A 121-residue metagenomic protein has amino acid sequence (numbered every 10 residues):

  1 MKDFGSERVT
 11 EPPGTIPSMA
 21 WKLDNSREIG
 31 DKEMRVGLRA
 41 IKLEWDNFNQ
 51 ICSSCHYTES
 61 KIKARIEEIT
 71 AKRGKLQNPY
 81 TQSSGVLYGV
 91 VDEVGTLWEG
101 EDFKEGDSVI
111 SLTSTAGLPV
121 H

Functional and structural regions predicted by a protein language model:
M1-V9: A eukaryote-biased signal for short, well-structured alpha-helical docking elements
T10, G74, P119: A conserved mid-domain beta-alpha-beta active-site/ligand-binding segment of alpha/beta enzyme cores
P13-N25: Short glycine/threonine/proline-enriched tight-turn/helix- or strand-capping micro-motif at secondary-structure
R27-K42, S54-T115: Glycine-rich beta-strand-centered segment in the early N-terminal region that forms part of a ligand/cofactor-binding
N47-F48, T115-H121: Short, Lys/Arg- and Gly-enriched loop/turn segments at beta-strand edges
